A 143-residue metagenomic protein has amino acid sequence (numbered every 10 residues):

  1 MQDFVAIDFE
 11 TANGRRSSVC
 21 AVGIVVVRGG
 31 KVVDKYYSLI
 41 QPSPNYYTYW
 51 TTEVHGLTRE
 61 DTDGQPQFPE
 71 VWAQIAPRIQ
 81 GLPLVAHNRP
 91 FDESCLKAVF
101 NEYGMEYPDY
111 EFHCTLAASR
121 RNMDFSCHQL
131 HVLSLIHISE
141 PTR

Functional and structural regions predicted by a protein language model:
M1-D109, D124-L135: Conserved non-catalytic scaffold segment of RNase H-like nuclease domains
T11-N13, A117, R143: Short, glycine/acidic-enriched loop or turn micro-motifs at the edges of active sites
C20, C114, P141: Functionally engaged cysteine thiol sites
R78, T115, S139: Short, flexible active-site loops
E106-S119: Conserved beta-strand -> loop -> alpha-helix junction used to position metal-binding or nucleic-acid-contacting
I136-R143: Residue-level detector of conserved catalytic or cofactor/ligand-binding positions in enzyme active sites
